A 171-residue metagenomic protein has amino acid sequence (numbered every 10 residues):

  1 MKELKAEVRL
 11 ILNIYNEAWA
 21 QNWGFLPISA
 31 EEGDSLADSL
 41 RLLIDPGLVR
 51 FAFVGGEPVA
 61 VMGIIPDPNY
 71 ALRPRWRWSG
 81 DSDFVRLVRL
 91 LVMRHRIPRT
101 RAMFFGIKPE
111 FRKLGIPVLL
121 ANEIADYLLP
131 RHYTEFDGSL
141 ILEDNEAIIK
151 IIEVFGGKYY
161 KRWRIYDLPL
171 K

Functional and structural regions predicted by a protein language model:
M1-I107: A conserved beta-strand-loop-helix scaffold within acyl/acetyltransferase catalytic domains
F53-E57, R94, Y127-T134, G157-Y160: Secondary-structure transition/capping motifs at alpha-helix termini and the adjoining loop/turn into the next element
R99, M103-I107, R112-L128, V154: Conserved acetyl-CoA-binding loop-helix of GNAT-fold acetyltransferases
R99-T100, L128-L142: Conserved GNAT acetyl-CoA-binding A-motif
F105-R112, G138-I148: Conserved beta-strand-loop-alpha-helix junction that forms the acyl-donor binding cleft
S139, G156-L170: Conserved catalytic-core motifs of GNAT/GCN5-like acyltransferases
I148-V154: Cysteine-dependent PTP/DSP-like catalytic domain, specifically the C-terminal lobe
